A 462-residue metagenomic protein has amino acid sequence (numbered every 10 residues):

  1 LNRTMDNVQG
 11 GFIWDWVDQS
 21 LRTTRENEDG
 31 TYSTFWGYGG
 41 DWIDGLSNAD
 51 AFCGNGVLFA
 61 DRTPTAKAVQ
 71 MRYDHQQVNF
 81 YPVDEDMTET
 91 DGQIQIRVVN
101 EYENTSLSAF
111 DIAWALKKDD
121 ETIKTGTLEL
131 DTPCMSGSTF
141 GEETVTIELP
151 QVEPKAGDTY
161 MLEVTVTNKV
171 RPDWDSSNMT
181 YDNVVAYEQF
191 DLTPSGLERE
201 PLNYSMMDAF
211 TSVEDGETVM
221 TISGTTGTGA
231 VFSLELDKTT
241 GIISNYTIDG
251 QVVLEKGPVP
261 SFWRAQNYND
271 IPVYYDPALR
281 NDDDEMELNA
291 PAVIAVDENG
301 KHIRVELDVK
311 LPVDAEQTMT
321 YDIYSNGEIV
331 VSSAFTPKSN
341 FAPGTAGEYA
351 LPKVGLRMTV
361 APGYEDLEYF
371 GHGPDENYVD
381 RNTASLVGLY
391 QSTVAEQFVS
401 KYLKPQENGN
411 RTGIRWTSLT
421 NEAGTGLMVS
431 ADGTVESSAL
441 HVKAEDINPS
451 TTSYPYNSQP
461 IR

Functional and structural regions predicted by a protein language model:
L1-I96, E101-S108, A113-E121: Extended substrate-binding grooves/exosites of carbohydrate-active enzymes
D15, L130, G250: Residues that line or immediately flank small-molecule/substrate-binding pockets and catalytic motifs
F80-P82, R97-N100, K124-D131, V145-L149 (+2 more regions): Short structured motifs
V98-Y102, L116, L149, V166 (+2 more regions): Hydrophobic beta-strand positions in extracellular immunoglobulin-like domains
E101-S106, V170, S339-F341: Short, acidic/polar linear motifs in exposed loop/turn regions
K118-W174: Intrinsically disordered, low-complexity Pro/Gly/Ser/Thr-rich segments with frequent PxxP/GP/PP motifs and embedded
L149-G157, T193-R462: Beta-strand/loop-rich accessory regions of lumenal/periplasmic or secreted enzymes, predominantly carbohydrate-active
P172-Y204: Short beta-strand elements
